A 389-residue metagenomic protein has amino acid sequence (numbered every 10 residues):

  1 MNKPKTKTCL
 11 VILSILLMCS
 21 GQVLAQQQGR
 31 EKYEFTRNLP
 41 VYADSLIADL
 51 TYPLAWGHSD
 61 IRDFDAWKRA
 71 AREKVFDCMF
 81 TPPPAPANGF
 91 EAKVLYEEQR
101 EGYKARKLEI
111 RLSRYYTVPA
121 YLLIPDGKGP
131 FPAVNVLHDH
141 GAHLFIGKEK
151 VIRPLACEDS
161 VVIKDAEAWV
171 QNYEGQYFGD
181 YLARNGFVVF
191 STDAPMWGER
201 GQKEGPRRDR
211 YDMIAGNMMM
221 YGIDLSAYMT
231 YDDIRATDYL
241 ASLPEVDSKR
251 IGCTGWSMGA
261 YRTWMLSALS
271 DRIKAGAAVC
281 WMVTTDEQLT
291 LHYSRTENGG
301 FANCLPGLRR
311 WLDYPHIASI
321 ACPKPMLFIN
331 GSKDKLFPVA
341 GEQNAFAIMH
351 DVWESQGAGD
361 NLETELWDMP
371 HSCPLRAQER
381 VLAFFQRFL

Functional and structural regions predicted by a protein language model:
M1-E31: Bacterial Sec-dependent N-terminal signal peptides
Q26-D77: N-terminal pre-domain segments of enzymes
D77-G129, A133-N135: N-terminal cap/lid segment of alpha/beta-hydrolase-fold proteins
G129, V136-Y231, A241-S242, E287-T290: Cap/lid segment of the alpha/beta-hydrolase catalytic domain
M213, N217-M220, R235, A275-A318 (+2 more regions): Mobile cap/lid helix-loop segments that gate and shape the active-site cleft of serine hydrolases
E245-S257: Alpha/beta-hydrolase fold nucleophile elbow
F301, A347-L389: C-terminal catalytic histidine-bearing segment of alpha/beta-hydrolase fold enzymes
A321, F328-N330: Short beta-strand/loop motif that positions the catalytic acidic residue of the alpha/beta-hydrolase fold
